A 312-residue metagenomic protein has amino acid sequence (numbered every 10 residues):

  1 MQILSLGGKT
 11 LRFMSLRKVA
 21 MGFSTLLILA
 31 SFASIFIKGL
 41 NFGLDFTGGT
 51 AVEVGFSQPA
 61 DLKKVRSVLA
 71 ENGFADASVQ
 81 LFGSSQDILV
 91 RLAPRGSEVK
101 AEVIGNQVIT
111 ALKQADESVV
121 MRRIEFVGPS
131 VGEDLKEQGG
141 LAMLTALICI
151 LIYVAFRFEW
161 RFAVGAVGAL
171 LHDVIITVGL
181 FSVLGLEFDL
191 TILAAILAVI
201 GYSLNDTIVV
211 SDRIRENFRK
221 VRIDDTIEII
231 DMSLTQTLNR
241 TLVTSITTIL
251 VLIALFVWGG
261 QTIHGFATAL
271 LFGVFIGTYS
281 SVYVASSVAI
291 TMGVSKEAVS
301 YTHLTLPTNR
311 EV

Functional and structural regions predicted by a protein language model:
M1-A155, E187: Structural signature of multi-pass, alpha-helical inner-membrane proteins
V19, L26, E137, L141 (+9 more regions): Alpha-helical transmembrane segments of multi-pass inner-membrane proteins, especially transporters/permeases
K136-I176, L180, I246-L255: Internal alpha-helical transmembrane segments of multipass membrane proteins, especially hydrophobic lipid-embedded
Y153-F156, L242-I290: Hydrophobic, glycine/alanine-rich multi-pass transmembrane helices and their short helix-loop junctions in large
F162-I214, F272: Hydrophobic transmembrane alpha-helices and their membrane-interface caps in long multi-pass transport proteins
L193-R213, N239, V243-L250, Y279-S286: Transmembrane alpha-helix detector for multi-pass membrane proteins
V221-T241: Helix-loop junctions and hydrophobic alpha-helical segments within the transmembrane domains of large membrane
T302-T308: Conserved small/polar residues in nucleotide/adenosyl-binding loops
